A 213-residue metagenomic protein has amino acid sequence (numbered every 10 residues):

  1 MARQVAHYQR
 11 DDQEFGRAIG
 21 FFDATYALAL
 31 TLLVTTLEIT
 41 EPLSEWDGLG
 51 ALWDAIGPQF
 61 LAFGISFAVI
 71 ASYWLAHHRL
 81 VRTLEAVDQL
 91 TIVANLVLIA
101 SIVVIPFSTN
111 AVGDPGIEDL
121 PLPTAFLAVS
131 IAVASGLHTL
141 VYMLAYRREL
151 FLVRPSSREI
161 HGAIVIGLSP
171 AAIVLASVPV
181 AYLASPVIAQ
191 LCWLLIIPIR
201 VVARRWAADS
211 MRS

Functional and structural regions predicted by a protein language model:
M1-S213: Multi-pass alpha-helical transmembrane bundle typical of ion/small-solute transporters and intramembrane aspartyl
